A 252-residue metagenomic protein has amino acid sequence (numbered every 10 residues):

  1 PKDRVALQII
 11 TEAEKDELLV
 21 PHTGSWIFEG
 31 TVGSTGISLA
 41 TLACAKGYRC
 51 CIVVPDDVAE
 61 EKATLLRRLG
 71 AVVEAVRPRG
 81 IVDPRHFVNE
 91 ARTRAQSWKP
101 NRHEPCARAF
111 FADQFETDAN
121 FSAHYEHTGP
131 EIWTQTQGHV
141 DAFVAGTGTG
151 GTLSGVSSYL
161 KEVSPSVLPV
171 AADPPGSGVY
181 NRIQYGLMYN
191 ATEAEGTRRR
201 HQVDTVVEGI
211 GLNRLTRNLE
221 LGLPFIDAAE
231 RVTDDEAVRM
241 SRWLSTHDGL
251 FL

Functional and structural regions predicted by a protein language model:
P1-G24: Positively charged, low-complexity intrinsically disordered leader regions
A6-A13, L39, A91, V156 (+2 more regions): Buried hydrophobic packing segments
L19-D56, H139-T152, L250-L252: A short, small-residue-rich loop immediately preceding and capping a beta-strand
W26, T35-S97, V179-T192, T216-N218: Active-site-proximal loop->helix
V53, V76, Q114, G146 (+1 more regions): Generic beta-sheet signal
V88-K99, R108, E162-L252: Active-site/ligand-binding loops adjacent to catalytic centers
E104-G148, G155-V156, N218-A228, D235-L250: Active-site/ligand-binding-proximal alpha/beta "capping" segment
